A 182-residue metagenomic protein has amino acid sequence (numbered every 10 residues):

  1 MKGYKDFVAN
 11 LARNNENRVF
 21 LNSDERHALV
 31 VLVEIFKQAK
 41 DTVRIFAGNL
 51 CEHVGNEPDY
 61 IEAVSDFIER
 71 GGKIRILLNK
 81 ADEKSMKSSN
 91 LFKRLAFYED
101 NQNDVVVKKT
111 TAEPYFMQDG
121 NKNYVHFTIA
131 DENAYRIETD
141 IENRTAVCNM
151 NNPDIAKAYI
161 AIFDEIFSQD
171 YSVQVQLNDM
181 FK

Functional and structural regions predicted by a protein language model:
M1-R44, N49-K182: PLD/PLD-like phosphodiesterase catalytic module centered on the HKD motif
